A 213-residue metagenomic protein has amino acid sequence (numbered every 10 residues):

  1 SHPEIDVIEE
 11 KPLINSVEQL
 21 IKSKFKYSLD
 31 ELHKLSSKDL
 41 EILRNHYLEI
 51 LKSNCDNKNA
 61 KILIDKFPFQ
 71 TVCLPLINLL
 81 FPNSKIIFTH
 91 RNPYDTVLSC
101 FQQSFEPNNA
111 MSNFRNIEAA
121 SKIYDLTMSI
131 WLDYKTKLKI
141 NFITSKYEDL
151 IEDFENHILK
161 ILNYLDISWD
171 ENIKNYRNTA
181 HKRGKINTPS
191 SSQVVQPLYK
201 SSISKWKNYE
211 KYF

Functional and structural regions predicted by a protein language model:
S1-F81, T89-H90: Phosphate-binding active sites in nucleotide-utilizing proteins
D6, K85-I87, I143-S145: Hydrophobic/aromatic beta-strand patches that form the interior of the parallel beta-sheet core in alpha/beta enzyme
P12-I14, R91-T96, D149-I151: Conserved nucleotide-binding/hydrolysis micro-motifs of P-loop NTPases
L20-I21, Y27-K61, V97-T144, E152-F213: PAPS-dependent sulfotransferases, especially Golgi type II membrane carbohydrate sulfotransferases
P68-Q70, E148-I151: Short, internal active-site loops enriched in acidic
T71-L74, D95-T96, M128: Conserved coil-to-alpha-helix start sites within the AMP-binding
L74-I77, D149, E155: Short gly/Ser/Thr-rich phosphate-binding loop of adenylate-forming enzymes
L76-Q102, I161: Conserved phosphate-donor/acceptor-positioning beta-strand/loop module used by diverse small-molecule
